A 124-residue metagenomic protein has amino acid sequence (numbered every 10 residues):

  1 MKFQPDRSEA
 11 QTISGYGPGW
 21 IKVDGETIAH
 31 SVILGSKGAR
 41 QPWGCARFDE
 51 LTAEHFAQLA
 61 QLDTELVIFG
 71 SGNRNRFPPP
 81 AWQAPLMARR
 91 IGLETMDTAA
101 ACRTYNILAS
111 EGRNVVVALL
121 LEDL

Functional and structural regions predicted by a protein language model:
M1-L51, L62, S110-L124: Non-catalytic interface/targeting segments
P18, Q83-P85, Y105: Short glycine-/small-residue-rich flexible loop motifs, especially phosphate/cofactor-binding loops
Q41-P42, N75-P78, T104: Short active-site-adjacent helix-start/loop capping segments
T52-Q58, T104-Y105: Short, charged beta->alpha transition segments
A60-M96: Mid-chain, well-packed structural core segment of small domains
N73-R76, A100-A101, D123-L124: A short acidic, glycine/proline-enriched capping/turn motif at secondary-structure boundaries, especially helix N-cap
G92-L120: C-terminal structural segments of small proteins and small subunits
